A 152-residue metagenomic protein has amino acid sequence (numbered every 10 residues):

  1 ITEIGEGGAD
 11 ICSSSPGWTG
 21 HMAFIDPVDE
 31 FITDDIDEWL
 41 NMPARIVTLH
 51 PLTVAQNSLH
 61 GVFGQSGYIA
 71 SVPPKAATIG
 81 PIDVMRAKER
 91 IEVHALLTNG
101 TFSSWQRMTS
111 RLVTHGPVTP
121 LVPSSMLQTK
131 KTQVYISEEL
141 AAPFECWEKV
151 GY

Functional and structural regions predicted by a protein language model:
I1-Y152: Conserved phosphate- and dinucleotide-binding cores of soluble alpha/beta proteins, encompassing both enzyme active
